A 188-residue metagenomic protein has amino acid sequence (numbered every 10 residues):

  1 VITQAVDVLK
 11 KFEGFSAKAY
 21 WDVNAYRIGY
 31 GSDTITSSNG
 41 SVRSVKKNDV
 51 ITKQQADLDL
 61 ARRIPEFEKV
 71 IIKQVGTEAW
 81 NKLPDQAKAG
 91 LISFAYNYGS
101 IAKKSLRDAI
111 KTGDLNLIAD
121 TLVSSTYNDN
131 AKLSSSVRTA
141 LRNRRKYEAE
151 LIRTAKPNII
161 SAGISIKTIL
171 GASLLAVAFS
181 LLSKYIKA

Functional and structural regions predicted by a protein language model:
I2-V6, K82-I92, L117: Alpha-helical scaffolds flanking conserved acidic
T3-V8, F12-F15, S32-I35, Q54-D57 (+5 more regions): Long, amphipathic alpha-helical surface segments
S16-V23, K82: Catalytic glycan-binding domains that act on GlcNAc-containing polysaccharides
A17-A19, N48, I110: Short, exposed beta-strand/loop patches in secreted or surface proteins that constitute
D22-V45, P65: Substrate-binding/active-site groove segments that recognize and process beta-1,4-linked N-acetyl-hexosamine
R27-G29, G90-A95, L117-L122: Structural recognition of the beta-strand scaffold that forms the well-ordered cores of secreted hydrolase catalytic
V42-E78, D85-A89, S93-S105: Alpha-helical segment that forms one wall of the substrate-binding/catalytic cleft in peptidoglycan-active domains
S165-K187: Short, low-complexity, charged amphipathic interaction modules
